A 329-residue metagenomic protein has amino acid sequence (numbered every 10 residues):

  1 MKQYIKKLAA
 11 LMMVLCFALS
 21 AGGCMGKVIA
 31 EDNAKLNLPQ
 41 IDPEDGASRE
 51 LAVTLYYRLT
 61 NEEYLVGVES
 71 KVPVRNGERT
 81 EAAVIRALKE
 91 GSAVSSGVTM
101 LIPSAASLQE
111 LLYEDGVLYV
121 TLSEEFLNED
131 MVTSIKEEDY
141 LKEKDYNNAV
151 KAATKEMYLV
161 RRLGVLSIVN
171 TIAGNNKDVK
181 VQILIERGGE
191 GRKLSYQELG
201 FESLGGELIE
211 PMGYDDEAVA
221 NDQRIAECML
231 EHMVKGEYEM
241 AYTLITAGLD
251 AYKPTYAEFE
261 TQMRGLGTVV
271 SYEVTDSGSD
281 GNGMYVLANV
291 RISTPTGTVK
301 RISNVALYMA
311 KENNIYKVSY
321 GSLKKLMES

Functional and structural regions predicted by a protein language model:
Y4-L11, L19-S329: Bimodal "functional hotspot" detector
